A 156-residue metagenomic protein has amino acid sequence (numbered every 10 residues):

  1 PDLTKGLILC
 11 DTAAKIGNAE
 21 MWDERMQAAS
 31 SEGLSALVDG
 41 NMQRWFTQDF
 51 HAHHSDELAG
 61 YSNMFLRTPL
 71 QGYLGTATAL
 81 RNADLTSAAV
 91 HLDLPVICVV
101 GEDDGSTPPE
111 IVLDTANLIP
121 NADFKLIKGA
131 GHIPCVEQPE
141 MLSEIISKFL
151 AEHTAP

Functional and structural regions predicted by a protein language model:
D2-V38, R44-W45: Flexible "cap/lid" loop of the alpha/beta hydrolase fold
I16, R67, A83, E102-S106 (+1 more regions): A short, basic/aromatic alpha-helical/loop segment that forms part of the nucleotidyl-sugar donor-binding site
A19, D23, S55-A59, P109-L113: Short, surface-exposed alpha-helical segments at coil->helix boundaries
M21, G40, D56-S87: Hydrophobic, aromatic-rich cap/lid helix
N41, A77-L80, T115, L142 (+2 more regions): Hydrophobic "lid"/C-terminal helical patch of Rossmann-like NAD(P)-dependent dehydrogenase/epimerase domains
L92, C98-V100, D104: Short beta-strand/loop motif that positions the catalytic acidic residue of the alpha/beta-hydrolase fold
L94, P108-N117: Short alpha-helix in the alpha/beta-hydrolase fold that links the catalytic acid
A122-P156: Catalytic active-site module of serine/aspartate enzymes centered on a nucleophile-bearing elbow/loop
